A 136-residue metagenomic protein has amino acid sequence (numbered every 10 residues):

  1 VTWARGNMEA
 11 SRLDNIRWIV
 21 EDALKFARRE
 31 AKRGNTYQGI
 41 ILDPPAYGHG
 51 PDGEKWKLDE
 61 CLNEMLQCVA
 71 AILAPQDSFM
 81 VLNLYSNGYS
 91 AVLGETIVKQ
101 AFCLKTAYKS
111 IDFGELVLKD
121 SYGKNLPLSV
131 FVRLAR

Functional and structural regions predicted by a protein language model:
V1-I41: S-adenosyl-L-methionine
G6, K25, E64-A71: Alpha-helical scaffolding segments of alpha/beta enzyme cores, especially the outer helices of TIM-barrel or partial
V20, Y37-C68: Mobile active-site "lid"/loop adjacent to the S-adenosyl-L-methionine
L24-K25, A46-Y47, S86: Short, glycine/acidic-enriched loop or turn micro-motifs at the edges of active sites
R28, H49, Y89: Conserved protein kinase catalytic core
A31-K32, D52-K55, L93-E95: Short amphipathic alpha-helical segments
C68, L73-M80: Short glycine-dipeptide loop
D77-R136: C-terminal catalytic and target-recognition region of SAM-dependent MTase-like enzymes, primarily methyltransferases
